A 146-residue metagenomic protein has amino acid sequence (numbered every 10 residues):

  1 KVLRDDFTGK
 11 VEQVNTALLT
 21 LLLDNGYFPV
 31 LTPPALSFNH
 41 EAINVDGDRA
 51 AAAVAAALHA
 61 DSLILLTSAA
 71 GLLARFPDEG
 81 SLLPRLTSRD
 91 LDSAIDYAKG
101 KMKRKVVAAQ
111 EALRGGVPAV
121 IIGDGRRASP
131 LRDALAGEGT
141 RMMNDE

Functional and structural regions predicted by a protein language model:
K1-E146: C-terminal catalytic "cap/lid" subdomain
